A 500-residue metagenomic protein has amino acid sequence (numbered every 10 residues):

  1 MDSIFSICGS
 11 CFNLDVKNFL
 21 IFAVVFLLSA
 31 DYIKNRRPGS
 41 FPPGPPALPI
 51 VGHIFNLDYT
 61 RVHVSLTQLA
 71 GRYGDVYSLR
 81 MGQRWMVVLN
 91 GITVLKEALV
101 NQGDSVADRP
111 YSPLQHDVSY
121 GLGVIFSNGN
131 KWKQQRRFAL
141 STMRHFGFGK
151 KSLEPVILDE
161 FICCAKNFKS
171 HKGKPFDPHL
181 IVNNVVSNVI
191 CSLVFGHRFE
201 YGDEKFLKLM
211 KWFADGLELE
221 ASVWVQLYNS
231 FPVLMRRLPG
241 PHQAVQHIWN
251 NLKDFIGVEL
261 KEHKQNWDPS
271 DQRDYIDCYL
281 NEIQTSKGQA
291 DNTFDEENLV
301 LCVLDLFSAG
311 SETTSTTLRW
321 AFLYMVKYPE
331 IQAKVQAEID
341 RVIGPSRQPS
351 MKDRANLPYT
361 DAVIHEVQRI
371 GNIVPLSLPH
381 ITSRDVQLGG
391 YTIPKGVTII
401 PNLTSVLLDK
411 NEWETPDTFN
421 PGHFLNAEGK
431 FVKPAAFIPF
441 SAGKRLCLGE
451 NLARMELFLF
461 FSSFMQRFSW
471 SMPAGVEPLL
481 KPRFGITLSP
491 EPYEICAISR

Functional and structural regions predicted by a protein language model:
M1-R37, N188: Terminal signal-anchor or tail-anchor transmembrane helices that tether membrane-associated enzymes to cellular
P38-L57, V62-L153, D177, V182-C191 (+2 more regions): Cytochrome P450 substrate-recognition site 1
F41-P43, V88-A98, D104-A107, G196-L207 (+3 more regions): Classical protein tyrosine phosphatase
I54-G74, N251-D254, E262, Q348-G390 (+1 more regions): Conserved cytochrome P450 K-helix E-x-x-R motif and the immediately C-terminal K′/meander segment
A107, P329-I331, E450-L488: Cytochrome P450 heme-binding "Cys pocket" and the immediately downstream C-terminal segment
D108-V118, K150-L318, K334: Cytochrome P450 heme-thiolate monooxygenase catalytic core
L304, A427-L457, K481-F484: Cytochrome P450 heme-thiolate "Cys pocket" and heme-binding signature region
D385, P401-G429: Conserved cytochrome P450 K-helix/beta-meander segment immediately N-terminal to the heme-binding cysteine loop
